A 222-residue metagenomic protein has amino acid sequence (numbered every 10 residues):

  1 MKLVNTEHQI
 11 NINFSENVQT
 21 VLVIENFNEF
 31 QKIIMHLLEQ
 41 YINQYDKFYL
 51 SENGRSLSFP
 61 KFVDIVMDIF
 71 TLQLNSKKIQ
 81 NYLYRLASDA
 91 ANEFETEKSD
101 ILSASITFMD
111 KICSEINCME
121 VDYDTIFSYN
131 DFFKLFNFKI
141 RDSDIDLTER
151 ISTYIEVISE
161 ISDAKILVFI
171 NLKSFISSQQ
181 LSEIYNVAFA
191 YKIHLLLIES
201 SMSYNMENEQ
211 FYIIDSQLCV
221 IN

Functional and structural regions predicted by a protein language model:
M1-E95, I176: Glycine-rich P-loop/Walker A and Walker A-like loops and their local beta1-loop-alpha1 context in P-loop NTPases
I12-F14, I158-I161, V187-I193: Conserved catalytic network of the ASCE P-loop NTPase/AAA+ motor domain
F27-F30, K139-I145, L172-S177, S203-Y204: Short acidic, S/G/P-rich loop/turn micro-motifs used as interaction or catalytic elements
A87-E97, I101-M109: Long, charge-rich alpha-helical interaction segments
S103-D146: Conserved P-loop NTPase mechanochemical-coupling segment
L147-D163: GG-anchored amphipathic helix commonly corresponding to the ABC/SMC/Rad50 NBD signature/C-loop
S159-S177: Conserved P-loop NTPase "ATPase switch" module shared by AAA+ and STAND
S178-N222: Alpha-helical oligomerization segments
